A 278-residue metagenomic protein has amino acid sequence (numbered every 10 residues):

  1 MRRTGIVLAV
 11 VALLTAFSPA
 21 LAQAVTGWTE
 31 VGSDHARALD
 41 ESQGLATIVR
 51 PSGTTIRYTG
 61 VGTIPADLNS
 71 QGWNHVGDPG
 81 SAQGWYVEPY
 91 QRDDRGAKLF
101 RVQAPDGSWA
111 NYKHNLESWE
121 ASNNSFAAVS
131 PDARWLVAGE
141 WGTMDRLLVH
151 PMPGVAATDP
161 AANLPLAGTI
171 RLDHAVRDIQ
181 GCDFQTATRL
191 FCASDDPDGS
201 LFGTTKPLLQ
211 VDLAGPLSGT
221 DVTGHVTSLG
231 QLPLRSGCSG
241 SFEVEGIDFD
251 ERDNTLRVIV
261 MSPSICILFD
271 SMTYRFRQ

Functional and structural regions predicted by a protein language model:
M1-A24: Secretory targeting and sorting signals
G32-V61, S70-D78: Beta-strand-rich domains and repeat architectures in extracellular enzymes and scaffolds, especially beta-propellers
S33-D40, D67-G72, H114-A121, I170-A175 (+1 more regions): Surface loop/turn motifs at the tips and blade-to-blade linkers of beta-strand repeat domains
S42-T47, V76-D78, F126, G181 (+1 more regions): Conserved beta-strand position repeated once per blade in WD40 beta-propeller domains
T54-T55, T63, D94-V102, T143-P153 (+2 more regions): Structural motif
G62-K98, W109-S118: Blade-loop segments of beta-propeller domains
H174-T223: Loop/turn-rich, solvent-exposed surfaces of beta-rich toroidal or solenoidal domains
T220-D250: Conserved blade-ending motifs and adjacent loop-strand segments that build the rim/top face of beta-propeller domains
